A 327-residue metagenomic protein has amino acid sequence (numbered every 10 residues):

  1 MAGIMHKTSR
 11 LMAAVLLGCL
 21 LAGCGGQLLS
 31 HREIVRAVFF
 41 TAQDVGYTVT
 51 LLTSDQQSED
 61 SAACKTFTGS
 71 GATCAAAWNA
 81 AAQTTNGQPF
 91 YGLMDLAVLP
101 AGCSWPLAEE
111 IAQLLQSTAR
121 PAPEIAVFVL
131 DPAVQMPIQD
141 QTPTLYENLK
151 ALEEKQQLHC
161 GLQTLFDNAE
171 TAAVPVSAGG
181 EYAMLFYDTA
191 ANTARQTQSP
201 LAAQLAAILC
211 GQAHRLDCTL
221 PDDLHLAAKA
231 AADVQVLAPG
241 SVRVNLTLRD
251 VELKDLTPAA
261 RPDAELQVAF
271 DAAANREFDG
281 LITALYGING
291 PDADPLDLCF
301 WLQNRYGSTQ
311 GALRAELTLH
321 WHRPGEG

Functional and structural regions predicted by a protein language model:
A2, R10-L11, G18-G327: Membrane-proximal alpha-helical signals and transmembrane carboxylates
